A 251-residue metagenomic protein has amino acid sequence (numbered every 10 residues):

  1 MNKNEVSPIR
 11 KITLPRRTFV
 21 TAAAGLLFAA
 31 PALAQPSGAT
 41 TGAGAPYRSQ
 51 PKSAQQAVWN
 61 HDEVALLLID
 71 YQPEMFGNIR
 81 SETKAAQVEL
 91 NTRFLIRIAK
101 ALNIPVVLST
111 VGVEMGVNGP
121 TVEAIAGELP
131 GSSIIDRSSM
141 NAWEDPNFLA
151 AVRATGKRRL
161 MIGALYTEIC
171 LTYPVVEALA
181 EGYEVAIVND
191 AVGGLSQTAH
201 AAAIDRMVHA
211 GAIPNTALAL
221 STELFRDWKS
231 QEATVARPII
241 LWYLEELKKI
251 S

Functional and structural regions predicted by a protein language model:
M1-L14, A22-P31: N-terminal secretory signal peptides
P36-S138, A154, I187, A201-V208 (+2 more regions): Active-site acidic carboxylates
T110-G112, Y166, A191: Residue-level signal for short, function-critical loop segments
R137-V176, A180: Internal catalytic-core helix/loop-beta-alpha segment that presents or stabilizes conserved functional determinants
N141-A142, E168-I169, V192-Q197, S221-T222: Short gly/pro/ser/thr-enriched loop/turn and capping motifs at secondary-structure boundaries
M161-A164, Y183-Q197: A short glycine-rich beta-strand->turn/loop micro-motif centered on a GG-aromatic cluster
Y173-Y183, T198-D205: Conserved, surface-exposed functional patches that form binding/active-site neighborhoods
